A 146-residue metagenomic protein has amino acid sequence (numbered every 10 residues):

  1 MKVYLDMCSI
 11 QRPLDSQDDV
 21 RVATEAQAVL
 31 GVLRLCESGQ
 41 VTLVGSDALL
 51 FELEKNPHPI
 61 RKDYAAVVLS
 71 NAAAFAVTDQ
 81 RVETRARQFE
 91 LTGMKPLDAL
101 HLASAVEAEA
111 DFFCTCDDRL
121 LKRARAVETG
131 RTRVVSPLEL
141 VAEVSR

Functional and structural regions predicted by a protein language model:
K2, Q11, Q17-A26, L91-T92 (+1 more regions): Acidic, PIN/NYN-like endoribonuclease modules and their adjacent C-terminal/linker elements
Y4-P57, A74, L138-A142: PIN/NYN-family metal-dependent endoribonuclease catalytic core
S9, L49, V82, L100-H101 (+1 more regions): Alpha-helix capping/helix-boundary segments
V29-R34, A65-A66, L102: Short amphipathic alpha-helical segments and helix-helix/interface helices
C36, V68-L69, V127: A generic structural signal for well-ordered alpha-helical segments
D47-E52, L69-L91: Acidic catalytic patch
K55-S70: Short, electropositive alpha-helical surface patch
V77, P96-A99, T115: Short beta-strand scaffold positions
